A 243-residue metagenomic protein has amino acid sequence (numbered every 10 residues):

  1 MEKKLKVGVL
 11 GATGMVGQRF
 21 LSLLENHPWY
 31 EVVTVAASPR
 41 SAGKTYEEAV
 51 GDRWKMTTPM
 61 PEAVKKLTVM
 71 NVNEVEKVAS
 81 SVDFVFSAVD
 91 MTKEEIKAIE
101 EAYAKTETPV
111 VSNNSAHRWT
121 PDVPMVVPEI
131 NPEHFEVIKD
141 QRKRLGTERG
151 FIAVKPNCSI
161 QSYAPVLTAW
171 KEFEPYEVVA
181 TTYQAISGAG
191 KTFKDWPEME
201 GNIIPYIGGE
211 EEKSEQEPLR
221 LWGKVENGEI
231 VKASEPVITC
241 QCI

Functional and structural regions predicted by a protein language model:
M1-I207: N-terminal Rossmann-like NAD(P) cofactor-binding subdomain of oxidoreductases, focused on the glycine-rich
L10, S187-I243: Charged docking surfaces used in two-component/phosphorelay signaling
